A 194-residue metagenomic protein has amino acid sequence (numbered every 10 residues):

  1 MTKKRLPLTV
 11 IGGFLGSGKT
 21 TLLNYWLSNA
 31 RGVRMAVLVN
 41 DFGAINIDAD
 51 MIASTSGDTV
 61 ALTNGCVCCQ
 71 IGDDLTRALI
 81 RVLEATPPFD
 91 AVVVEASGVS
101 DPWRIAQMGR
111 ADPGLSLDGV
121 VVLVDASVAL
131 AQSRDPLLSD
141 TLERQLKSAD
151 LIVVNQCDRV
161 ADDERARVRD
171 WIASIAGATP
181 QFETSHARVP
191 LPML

Functional and structural regions predicted by a protein language model:
T2, L151, C157-L194: C-terminal accessory "lid"/substrate-recognition subdomains
T2-G12, S17, T21-L142: Nucleotide-state-sensitive switch-loop elements of NTP-binding domains
L15, N155-Q156: Amphipathic alpha-helical repeat scaffolds
R31, P87, K147, A176-G177: Short conserved AdoMet
M51-S54, Q145, I172-I175: Short, conserved catalytic or adaptor-binding loops enriched in Gly and charged residues
T55, S116, S148, A176-G177: Short, structured coil segments at secondary-structure junctions
G119, D150-L151: Well-ordered beta-strand positions
T141-D150: Membrane-proximal helix-turn-helix segments that form the acceptor-binding/catalytic region of lipid-linked
